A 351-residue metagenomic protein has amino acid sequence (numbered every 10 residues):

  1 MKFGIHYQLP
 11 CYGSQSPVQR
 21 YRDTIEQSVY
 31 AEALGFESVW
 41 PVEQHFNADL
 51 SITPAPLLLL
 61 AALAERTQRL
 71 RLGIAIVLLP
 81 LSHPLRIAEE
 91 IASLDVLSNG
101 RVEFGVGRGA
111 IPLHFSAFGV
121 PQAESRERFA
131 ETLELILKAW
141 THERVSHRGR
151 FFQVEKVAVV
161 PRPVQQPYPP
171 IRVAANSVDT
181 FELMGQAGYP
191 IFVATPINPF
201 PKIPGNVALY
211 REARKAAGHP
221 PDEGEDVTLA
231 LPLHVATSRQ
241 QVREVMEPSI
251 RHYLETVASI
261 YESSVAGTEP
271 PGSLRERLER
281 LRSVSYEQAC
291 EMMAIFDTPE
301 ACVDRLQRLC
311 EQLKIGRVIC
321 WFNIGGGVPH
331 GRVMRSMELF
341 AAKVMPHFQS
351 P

Functional and structural regions predicted by a protein language model:
M1-R66, L70-R71, Q166-P169: N-terminal beta1-alpha1-beta2 module of alpha/beta enzyme domains
F3, A31, G35, E43 (+10 more regions): Conserved, mostly hydrophobic/aromatic
F3-Y7, V39-P41, L72-I74, V102-V106 (+4 more regions): Hydrophobic faces of well-ordered beta-strands that scaffold small-molecule active sites in alpha/beta enzyme cores
Y7-Y21, V77-L85, Q165-A175, L233-A236 (+1 more regions): Active-site mouth loops of central-metabolism enzymes
V18-Y30, E90, A175-E182, A301-R308: Short, acidic/polar
S38-L59, L63, L78, T195-F200 (+1 more regions): Glycine-rich, proline-tolerant flexible connector loops at the mouths of alpha/beta enzymes
H83-Y189, P201-E223: Internal, glycine-rich beta/alpha segment that forms the wall or movable "lid" of small-molecule/cofactor binding
S125-V159, P201-G316, Q349-P351: An alpha-helical appendage that flanks or caps ligand/catalytic pockets
